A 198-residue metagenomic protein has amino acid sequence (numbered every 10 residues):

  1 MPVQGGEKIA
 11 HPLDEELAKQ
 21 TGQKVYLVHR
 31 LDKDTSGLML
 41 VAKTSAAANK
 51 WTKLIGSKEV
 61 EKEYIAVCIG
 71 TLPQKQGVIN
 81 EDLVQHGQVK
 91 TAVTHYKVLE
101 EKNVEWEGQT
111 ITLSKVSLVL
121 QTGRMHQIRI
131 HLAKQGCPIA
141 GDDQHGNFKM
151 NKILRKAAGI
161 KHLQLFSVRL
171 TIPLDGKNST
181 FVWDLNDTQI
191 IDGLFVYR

Functional and structural regions predicted by a protein language model:
M1-V93, E100-T110, K115, I153 (+1 more regions): RNA pseudouridine synthases
W51, R124-L132: Short beta-strand segments enriched for Tyr within beta-sheet-rich domains, predominantly fibronectin type III
V67-I69, N80-V84, K97-L99, A140 (+3 more regions): Residues in well-ordered beta-strands of folded domains
Q76-G77, V89, H126, P138 (+1 more regions): Residues that recognize and position ribonucleotide moieties
E81, A92-T94, H126, K177-F181: Short beta-strand segments
W106-Q109, H131-R198: Pseudouridine synthases involved in rRNA/tRNA modification
L113, M125-Q127, L165-S167: Active-site lining segments that contact anionic ligands and/or coordinate catalytic metals
V119: Polynucleotide-recognition surfaces of large bacterial nucleic-acid defense/processing enzymes
